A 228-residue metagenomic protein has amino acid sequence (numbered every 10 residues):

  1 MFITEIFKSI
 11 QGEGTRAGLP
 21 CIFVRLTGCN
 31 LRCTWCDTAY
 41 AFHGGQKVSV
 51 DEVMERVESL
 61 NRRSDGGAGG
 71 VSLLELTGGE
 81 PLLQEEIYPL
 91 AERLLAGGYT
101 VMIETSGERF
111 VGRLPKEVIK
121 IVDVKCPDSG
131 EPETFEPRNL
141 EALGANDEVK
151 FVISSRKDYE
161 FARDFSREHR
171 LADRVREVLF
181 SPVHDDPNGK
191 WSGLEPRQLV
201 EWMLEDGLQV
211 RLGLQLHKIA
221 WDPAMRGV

Functional and structural regions predicted by a protein language model:
M1, P20-C21, R32-V118: Conserved Radical SAM active-site core
M1-R32: N-terminal pre-triad scaffold of radical SAM enzymes
T4-K8, E13-G14, Y40, R138-E141 (+1 more regions): Flexible, active-site-adjacent loop/turn segments at secondary-structure boundaries
I6, T27, A39, D123-K125: Generic beta-structure capping elements
G14, Q46, A220: Solvent-exposed, flexible loop/coil residues
R25, T77-G78, Q215: A secondary-structure boundary/capping signal
L82-V228: Conserved AdoMet/S-adenosylmethionine-binding subsite of the radical SAM
